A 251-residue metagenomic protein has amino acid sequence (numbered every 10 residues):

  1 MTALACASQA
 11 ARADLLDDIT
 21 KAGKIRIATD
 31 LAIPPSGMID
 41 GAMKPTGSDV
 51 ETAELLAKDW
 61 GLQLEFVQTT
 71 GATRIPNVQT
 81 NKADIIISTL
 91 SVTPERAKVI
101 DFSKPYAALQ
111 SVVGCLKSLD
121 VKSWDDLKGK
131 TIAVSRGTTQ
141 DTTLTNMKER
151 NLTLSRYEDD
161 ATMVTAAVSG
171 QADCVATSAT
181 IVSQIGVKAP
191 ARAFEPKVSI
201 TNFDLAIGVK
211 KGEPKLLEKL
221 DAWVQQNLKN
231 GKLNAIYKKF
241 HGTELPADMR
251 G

Functional and structural regions predicted by a protein language model:
C6-A13: Sec/Tat signal peptide C-region and signal peptidase I cleavage site
A13-T89: Extracytoplasmic small-molecule ligand-binding "clamshell" domains of the periplasmic binding protein/Venus flytrap
V50, E65-P76, S155-S169, T201-F203: Short helix-initiation/N-cap motifs at beta->coil->alpha
V50-D59, D125, K130-T131, G137-T139 (+1 more regions): Extended ligand-binding regions for polar small-molecule ligands
E54, K58, Q63-D126, A193 (+1 more regions): Acidic, polar ligand-binding/catalytic clefts
T73-P76, T89-K98, T143-N146, V168-S169 (+1 more regions): A ligand-binding cleft/hinge motif common to bilobed small-molecule-binding domains
A107-C115, A179, S183-Q225, T243-G251: Periplasmic-binding protein-like
T139-R156, A193-P196, V224-G251: Ligand-binding clefts/hinges and TM-proximal coupling segments of bilobed small-molecule sensing domains
